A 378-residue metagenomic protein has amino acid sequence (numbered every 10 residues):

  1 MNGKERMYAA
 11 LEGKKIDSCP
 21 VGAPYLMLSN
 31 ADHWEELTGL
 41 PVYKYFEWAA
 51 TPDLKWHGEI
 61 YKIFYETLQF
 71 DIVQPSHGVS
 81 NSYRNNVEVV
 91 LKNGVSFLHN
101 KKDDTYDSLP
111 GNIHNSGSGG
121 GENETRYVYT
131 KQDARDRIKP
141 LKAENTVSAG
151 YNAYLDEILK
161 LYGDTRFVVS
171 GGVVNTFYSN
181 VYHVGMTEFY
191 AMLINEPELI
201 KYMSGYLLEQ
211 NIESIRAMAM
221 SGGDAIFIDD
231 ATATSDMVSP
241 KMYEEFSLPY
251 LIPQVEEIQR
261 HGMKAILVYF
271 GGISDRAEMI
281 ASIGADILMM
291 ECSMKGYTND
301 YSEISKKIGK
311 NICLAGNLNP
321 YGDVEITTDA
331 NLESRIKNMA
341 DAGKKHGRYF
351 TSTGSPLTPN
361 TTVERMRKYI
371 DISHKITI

Functional and structural regions predicted by a protein language model:
M1-L40, G121-I378: Active-site loop segments of alpha/beta catalytic cores
A23, S76-H77: Glycine-rich, histidine-containing beta strand-loop boundary motifs that form or position
L37-T67: Active-site-flanking structural segment that lines cofactor/substrate pockets
H57-S76, A217-G223: Catalytic domains of carbohydrate-active enzymes, especially glycoside hydrolases
I63, G78-S82, T146-A149: Acidic/aromatic-lined carbohydrate-recognition and catalytic surfaces of CAZymes acting on diverse glycans
H77-P140, D164-T165: A contiguous, low-structure linker/loop signature
